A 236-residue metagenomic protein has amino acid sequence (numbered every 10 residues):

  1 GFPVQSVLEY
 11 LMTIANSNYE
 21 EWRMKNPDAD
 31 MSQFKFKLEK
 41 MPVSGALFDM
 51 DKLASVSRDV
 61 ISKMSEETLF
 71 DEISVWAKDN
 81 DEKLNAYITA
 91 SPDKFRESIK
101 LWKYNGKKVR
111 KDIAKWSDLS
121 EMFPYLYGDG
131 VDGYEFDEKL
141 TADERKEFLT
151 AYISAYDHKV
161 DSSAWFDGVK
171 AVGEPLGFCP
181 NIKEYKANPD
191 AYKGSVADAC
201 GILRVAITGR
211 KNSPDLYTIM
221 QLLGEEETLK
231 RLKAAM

Functional and structural regions predicted by a protein language model:
G1-K139, T208-M236: Catalytic adenosine-cofactor/nucleotide-binding cores of aminoacyl-tRNA synthetases and other
S6, K52, L69, W165 (+1 more regions): Residue-level detector of well-ordered alpha-helical segments, enriched for hydrophobic/aromatic packing positions
D30-K37, D129-V131, S163-K193: Short amphipathic alpha-helical segments and their helix-coil junctions
A54-S57, S74, T150-I153, K170 (+3 more regions): Amphipathic alpha-helical segments within well-ordered protein domains
E138-F178: Long, amphipathic alpha-helical coiled-coil segments characteristic of histidine-phosphotransfer scaffolds
G173-M236: Charged substrate- and nucleic-acid-binding regions of tRNA-handling and nucleotidyl-transfer enzymes, centered on
